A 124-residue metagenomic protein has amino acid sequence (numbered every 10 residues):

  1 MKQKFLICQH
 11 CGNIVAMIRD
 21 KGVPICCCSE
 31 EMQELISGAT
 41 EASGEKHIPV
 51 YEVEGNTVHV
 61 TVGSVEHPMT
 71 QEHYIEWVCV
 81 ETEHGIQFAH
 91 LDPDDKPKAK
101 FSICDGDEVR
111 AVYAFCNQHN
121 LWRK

Functional and structural regions predicted by a protein language model:
F5, P24, Y113: Residues immediately within or flanking Cys/His clusters that coordinate Zn2+ in small zinc-binding modules
C8-C11, C27, C116: Short cysteine-rich clusters marking metal-coordination/redox-active sites
V15, E31-M32, N120: Cys/His-rich microdomains that often coordinate metals
M17-K21, L35-G38, K124: Short Cys/His-rich "knuckle" micro-motifs
K21-M32: Cysteine-rich micro-motifs
V62-T70: Short amphipathic, basic-aromatic surface patches that mediate peripheral association with negatively charged
P97-F101: Short strand-edge motifs at loop-to-beta-strand transitions and within beta-strands of extracellular beta-rich domains
N117-K124: Short acidic/polar inter-strand loop motif in beta-rich domains
